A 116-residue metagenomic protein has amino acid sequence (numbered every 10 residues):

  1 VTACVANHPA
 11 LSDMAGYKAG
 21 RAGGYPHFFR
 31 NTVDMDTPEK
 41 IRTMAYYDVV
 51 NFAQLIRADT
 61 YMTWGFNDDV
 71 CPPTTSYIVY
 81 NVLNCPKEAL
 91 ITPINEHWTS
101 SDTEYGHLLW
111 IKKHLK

Functional and structural regions predicted by a protein language model:
V1-E39, T99-D102: Hydrolase active-site cap/lid region
N7-P9, T63-G65, T92: Generic beta-strand/beta-sheet core signal
T37-F52: Active-site nucleophile elbow and catalytic-triad environment of alpha/beta-hydrolase enzymes
L55-I56, T60-W64, D68: Short beta-strand/loop motif that positions the catalytic acidic residue of the alpha/beta-hydrolase fold
A58, P72-N81: Short alpha-helix in the alpha/beta-hydrolase fold that links the catalytic acid
F66-C71, H97-W98: Acidic catalytic loop of the alpha/beta-hydrolase fold
Y77-K116: C-terminal catalytic histidine-bearing segment of alpha/beta-hydrolase fold enzymes
